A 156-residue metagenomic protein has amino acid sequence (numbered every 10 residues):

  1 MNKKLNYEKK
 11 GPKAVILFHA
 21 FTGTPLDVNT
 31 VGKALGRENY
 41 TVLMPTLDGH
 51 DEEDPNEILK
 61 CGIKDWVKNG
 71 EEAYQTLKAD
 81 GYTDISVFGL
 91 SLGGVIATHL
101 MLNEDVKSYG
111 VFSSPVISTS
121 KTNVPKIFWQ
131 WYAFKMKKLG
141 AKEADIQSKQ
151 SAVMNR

Functional and structural regions predicted by a protein language model:
M1-K13: Short beta-strand-to-loop junctions in surface cap/lid or active-site-entrance loops
I16-T22: The conserved beta1-alpha1 loop
T22-G32: The serine-hydrolase catalytic nucleophile loop
L35-D54: Conserved alpha/beta-hydrolase
E53-D84: Catalytic nucleophile-loop/oxyanion-hole region of alpha/beta-hydrolase and closely related hydrolase-like folds
S86, S108-G110: Residue in the alpha/beta-hydrolase core beta-strand immediately N-terminal to the catalytic nucleophile
F88-G93, A97: Gly/Ala-rich beta-loop-alpha elbow adjacent to hydrolase catalytic centers
S113-R156: The alpha/beta-hydrolase serine catalytic core
